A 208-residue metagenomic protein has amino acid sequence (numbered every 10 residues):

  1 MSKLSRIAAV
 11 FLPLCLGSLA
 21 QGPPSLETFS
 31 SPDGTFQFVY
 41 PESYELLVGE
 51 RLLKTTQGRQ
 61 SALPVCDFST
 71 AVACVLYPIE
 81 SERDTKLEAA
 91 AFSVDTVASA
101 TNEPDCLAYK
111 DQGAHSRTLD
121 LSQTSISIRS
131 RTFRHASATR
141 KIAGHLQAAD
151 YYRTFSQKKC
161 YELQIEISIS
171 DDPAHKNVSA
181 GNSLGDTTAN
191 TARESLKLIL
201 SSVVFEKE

Functional and structural regions predicted by a protein language model:
M1-R6: Positively charged n-region of N-terminal signal peptides that target proteins for export
A8-G17: Bacterial N-terminal signal peptides
V10, V48-G49, N102, L184-T188: General structural signal for secondary-structure boundaries
L16-G17, Y40, K159, I199: Generic detector of short, well-ordered, non-transmembrane alpha-helical segments enriched in hydrophobic residues
A20-G22: Boundary at the C-terminal end of the N-terminal hydrophobic targeting segment
P24-E27, K159: Short structural boundary motif marking the start of a folded domain
T28-G113, A143-Y152: Secretory pathway targeting signatures of secreted, lumenal, and periplasmic proteins
A114-E208: Short, well-structured beta-strand
